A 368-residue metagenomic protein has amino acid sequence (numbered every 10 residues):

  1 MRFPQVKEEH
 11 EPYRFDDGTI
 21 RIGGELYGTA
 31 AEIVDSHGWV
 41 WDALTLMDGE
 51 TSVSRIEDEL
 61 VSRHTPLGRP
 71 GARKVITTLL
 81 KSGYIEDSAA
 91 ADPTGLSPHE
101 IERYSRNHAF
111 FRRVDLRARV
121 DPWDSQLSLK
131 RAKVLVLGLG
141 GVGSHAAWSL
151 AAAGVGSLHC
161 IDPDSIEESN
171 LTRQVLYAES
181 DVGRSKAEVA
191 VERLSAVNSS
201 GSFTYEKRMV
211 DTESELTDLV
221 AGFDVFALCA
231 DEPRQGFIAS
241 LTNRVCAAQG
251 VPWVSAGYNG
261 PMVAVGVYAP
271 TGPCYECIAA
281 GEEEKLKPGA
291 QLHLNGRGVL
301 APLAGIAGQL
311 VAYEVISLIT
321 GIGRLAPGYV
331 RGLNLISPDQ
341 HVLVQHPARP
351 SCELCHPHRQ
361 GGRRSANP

Functional and structural regions predicted by a protein language model:
M1-T29: Long, low-complexity, charged/polar intrinsically disordered regions in eukaryotic proteins
G18-Y27, T45, S54-V134, P368: N-terminal charged helix/coil linker that caps or initiates catalytic domains
I101-R106, R113, G323-P368: Phosphate-binding loop/pocket of nucleotide- and phosphate-handling active sites
D121-S165: Glycine-rich adenosine-cofactor-binding loop
S157-S199: Glycine-rich phosphate-binding loop and adjoining beta1-alpha1-beta2 segment of Rossmann-like nucleotide-binding folds
A187-Q235, A239: A structured beta-alpha segment of the ubiquitous adenosine-cofactor-binding alpha/beta core
V225-V267: ADP-ribose/adenylate-binding Rossmann-like module
T271-V330: Adenosine-phosphate binding glycine-rich loop
